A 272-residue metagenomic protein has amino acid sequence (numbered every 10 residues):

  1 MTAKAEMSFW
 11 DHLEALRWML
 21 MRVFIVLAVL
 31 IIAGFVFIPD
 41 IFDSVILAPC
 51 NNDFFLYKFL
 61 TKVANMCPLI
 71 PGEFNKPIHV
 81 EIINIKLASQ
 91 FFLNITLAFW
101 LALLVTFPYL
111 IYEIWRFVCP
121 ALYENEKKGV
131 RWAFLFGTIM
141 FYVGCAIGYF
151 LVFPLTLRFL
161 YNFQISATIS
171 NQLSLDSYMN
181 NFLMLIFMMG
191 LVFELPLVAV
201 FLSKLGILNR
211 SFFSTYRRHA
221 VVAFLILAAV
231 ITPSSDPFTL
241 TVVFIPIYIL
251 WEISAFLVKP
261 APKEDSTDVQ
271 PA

Functional and structural regions predicted by a protein language model:
M1-A272: Membrane topogenic/interface segments and analogous intrinsically disordered interaction regions
